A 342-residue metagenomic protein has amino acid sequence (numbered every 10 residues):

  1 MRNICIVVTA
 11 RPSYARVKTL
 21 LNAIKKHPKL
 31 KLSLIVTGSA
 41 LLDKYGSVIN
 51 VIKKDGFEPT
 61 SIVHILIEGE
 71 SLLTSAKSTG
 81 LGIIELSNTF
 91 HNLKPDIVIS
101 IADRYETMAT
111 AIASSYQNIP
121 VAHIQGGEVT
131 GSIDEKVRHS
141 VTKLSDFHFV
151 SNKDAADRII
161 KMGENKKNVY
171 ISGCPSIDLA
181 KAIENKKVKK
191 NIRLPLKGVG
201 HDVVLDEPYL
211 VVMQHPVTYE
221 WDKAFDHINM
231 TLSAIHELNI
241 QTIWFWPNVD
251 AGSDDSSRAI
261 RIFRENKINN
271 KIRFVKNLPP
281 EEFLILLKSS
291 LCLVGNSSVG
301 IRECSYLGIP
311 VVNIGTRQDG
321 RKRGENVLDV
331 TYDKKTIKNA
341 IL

Functional and structural regions predicted by a protein language model:
M1-L342: Nucleotide-activated sugar donor-binding and catalytic core shared by glycosyltransferases and related lipid-linked
